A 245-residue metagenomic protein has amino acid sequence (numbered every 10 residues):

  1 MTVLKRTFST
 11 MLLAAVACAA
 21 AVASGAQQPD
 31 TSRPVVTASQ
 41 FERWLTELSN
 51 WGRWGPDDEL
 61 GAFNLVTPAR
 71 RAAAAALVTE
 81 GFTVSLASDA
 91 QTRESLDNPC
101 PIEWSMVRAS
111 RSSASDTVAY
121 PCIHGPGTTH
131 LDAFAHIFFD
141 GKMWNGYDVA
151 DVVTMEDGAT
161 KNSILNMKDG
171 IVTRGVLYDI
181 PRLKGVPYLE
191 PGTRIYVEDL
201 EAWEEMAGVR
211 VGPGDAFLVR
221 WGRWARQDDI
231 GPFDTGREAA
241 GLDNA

Functional and structural regions predicted by a protein language model:
M1-L12: Bacterial N-terminal signal peptides that target proteins for export
K5, A17-C18, G25: Low-complexity, Gly/Pro
T10-A20: Bacterial N-terminal signal peptides
G25-A245: Active-/binding-site microenvironments in catalytic and ligand-binding cores
